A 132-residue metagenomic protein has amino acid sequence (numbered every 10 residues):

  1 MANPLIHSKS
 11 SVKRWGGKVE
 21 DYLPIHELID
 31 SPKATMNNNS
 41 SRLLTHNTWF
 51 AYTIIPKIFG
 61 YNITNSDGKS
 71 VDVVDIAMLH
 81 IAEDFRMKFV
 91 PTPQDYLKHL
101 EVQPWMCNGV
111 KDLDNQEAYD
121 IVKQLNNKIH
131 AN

Functional and structural regions predicted by a protein language model:
M1-N132: N-terminal membrane-targeting hydrophobic helices
